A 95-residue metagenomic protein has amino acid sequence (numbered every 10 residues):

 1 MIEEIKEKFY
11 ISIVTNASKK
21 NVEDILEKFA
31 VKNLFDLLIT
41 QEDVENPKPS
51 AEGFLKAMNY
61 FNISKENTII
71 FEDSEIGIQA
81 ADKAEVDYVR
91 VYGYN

Functional and structural regions predicted by a protein language model:
M1-K8: Catalytic-core regions built around general acid/base machinery
E3, K19, D24-N95: Asp-based, Mg2+/Mn2+-dependent phosphohydrolase catalytic module
K8-F9, E85: Glycine-centered short loops/turns at secondary-structure junctions
T15: Conserved phosphate-coupling serine/threonine residues in phosphotransfer and NTP-handling enzymes
